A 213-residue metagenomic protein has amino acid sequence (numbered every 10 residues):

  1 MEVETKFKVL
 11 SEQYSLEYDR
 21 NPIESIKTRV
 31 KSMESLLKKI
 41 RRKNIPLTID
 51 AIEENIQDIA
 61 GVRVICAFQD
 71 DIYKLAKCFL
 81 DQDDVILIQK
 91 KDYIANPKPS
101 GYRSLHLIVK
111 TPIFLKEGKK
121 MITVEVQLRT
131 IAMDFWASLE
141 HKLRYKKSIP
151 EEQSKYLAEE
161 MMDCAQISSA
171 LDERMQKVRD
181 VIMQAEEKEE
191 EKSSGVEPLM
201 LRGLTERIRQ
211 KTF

Functional and structural regions predicted by a protein language model:
M1-Q57, S169, R179-F213: Charge-rich, low-complexity segments
V9, N44-T48, V64, A137-E140 (+1 more regions): N-proximal short alpha-helices
E53, C66-K177: Long beta-strand-rich cores associated with HINT superfamily self-processing modules
I59-C66: Terminal, regulation- and interaction-focused segments at domain boundaries
